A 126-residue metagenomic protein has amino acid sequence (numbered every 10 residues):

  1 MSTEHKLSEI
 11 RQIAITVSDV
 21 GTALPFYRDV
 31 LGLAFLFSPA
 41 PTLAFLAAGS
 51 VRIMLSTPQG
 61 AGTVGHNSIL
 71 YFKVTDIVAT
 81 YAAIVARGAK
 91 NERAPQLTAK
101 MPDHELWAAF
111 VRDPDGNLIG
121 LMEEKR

Functional and structural regions predicted by a protein language model:
M1-T22, S68-L70, M122-R126: N-terminal beta-strand motif that seeds the catalytic metal site of vicinal oxygen chelate
I13, S56, H104, F110 (+1 more regions): Short beta->alpha transition motifs characteristic of CBS
A14-I53: Core segments of cupin and vicinal oxygen chelate
V20, L70-L118: Vicinal oxygen chelate
A34-P39, Q96-A99, R126: Conserved catalytic-core motifs of GNAT/GCN5-like acyltransferases
L46-S50, V111-P114, E124: Active-site beta-strand termini and strand-to-loop segments that position acidic
G49, H66, E105: Exposed loop/turn and edge beta-strand positions of beta-sandwich/beta-sheet ligand-binding modules
